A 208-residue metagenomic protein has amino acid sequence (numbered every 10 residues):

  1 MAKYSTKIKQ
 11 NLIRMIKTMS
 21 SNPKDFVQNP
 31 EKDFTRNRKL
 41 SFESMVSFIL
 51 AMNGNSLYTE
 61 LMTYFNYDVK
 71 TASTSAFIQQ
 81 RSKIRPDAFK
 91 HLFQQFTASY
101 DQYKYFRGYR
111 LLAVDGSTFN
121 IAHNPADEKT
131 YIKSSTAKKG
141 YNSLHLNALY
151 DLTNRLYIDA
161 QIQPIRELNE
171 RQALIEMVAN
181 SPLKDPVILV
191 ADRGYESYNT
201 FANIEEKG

Functional and structural regions predicted by a protein language model:
M1-G208: Conserved, well-structured functional cores that handle cations and Mg-NTP chemistry
